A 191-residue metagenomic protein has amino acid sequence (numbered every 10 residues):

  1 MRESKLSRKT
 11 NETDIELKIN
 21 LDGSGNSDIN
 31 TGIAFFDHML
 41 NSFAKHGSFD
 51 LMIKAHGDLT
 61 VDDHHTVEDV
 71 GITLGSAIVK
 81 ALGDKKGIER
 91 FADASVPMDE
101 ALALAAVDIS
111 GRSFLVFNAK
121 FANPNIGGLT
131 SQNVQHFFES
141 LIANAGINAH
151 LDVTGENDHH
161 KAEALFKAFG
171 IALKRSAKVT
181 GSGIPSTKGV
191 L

Functional and structural regions predicted by a protein language model:
M1-L191: N-terminal intrinsically disordered, cationic/polar leader segments that include organellar targeting peptides
